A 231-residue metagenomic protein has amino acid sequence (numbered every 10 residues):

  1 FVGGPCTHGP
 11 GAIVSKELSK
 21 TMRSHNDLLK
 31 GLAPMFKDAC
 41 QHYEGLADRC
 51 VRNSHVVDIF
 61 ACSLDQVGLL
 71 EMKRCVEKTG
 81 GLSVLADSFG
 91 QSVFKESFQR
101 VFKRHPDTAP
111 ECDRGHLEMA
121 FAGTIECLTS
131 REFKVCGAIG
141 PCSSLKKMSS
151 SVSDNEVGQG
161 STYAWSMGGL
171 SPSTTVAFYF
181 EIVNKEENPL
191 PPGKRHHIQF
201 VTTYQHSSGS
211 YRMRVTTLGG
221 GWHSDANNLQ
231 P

Functional and structural regions predicted by a protein language model:
F1-P231: Extended acidic, low-complexity intrinsically disordered regions
